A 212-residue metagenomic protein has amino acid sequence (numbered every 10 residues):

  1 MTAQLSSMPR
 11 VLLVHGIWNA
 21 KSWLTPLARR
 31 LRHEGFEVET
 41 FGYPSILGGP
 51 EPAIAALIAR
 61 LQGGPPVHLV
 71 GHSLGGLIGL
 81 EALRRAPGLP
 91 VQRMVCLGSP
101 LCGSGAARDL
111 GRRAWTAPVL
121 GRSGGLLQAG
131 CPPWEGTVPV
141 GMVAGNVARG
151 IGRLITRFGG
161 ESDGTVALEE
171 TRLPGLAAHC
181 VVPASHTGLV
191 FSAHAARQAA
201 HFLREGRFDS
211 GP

Functional and structural regions predicted by a protein language model:
M1-M8: Short beta-strand-to-loop junctions in surface cap/lid or active-site-entrance loops
M8-I17, S22, P26, R30-P139 (+2 more regions): Serine-dependent carboxylesterase/thioesterase catalytic core of lipase-like alpha/beta-hydrolase/SGNH enzymes
T137-P212: C-terminal catalytic-base region of ester-bond hydrolases, centering on the histidine of the charge-relay
